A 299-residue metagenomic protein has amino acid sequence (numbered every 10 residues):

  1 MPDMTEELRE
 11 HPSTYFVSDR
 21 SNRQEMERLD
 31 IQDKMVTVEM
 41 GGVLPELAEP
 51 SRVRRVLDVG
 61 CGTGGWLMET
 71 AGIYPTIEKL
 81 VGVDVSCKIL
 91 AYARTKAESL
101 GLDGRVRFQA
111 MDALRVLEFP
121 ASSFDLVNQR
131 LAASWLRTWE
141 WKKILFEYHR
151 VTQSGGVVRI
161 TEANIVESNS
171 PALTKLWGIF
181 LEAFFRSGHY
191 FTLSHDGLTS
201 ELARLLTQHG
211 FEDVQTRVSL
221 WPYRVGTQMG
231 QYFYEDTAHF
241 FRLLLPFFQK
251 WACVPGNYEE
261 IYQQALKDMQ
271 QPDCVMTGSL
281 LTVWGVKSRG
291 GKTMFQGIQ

Functional and structural regions predicted by a protein language model:
E7-L8, P12-D19, R23-Q24, F180-A183 (+2 more regions): C-terminal helical/coil "lid" or tail adjacent to the Rossmann-like core of SAM-dependent
R28-R55, E69, I73: Conserved alpha-helix/loop element of class I SAM-dependent methyltransferases that forms part of the SAM/SAH-binding
R54-V116: Class I SAM-dependent methyltransferase SAM/SAH-binding core
L117-L126: A short acidic, Gly/Pro-enriched loop at the edge of an enzyme's catalytic core that lines a small-molecule cofactor
D125-E140: A short SAM/SAH-binding and catalytic strip from SAM-dependent methyltransferases
K142-S154: A short glycine-rich, Lys/Arg-flanked "PGG" loop and its adjoining helix->strand segment in the class I
V157-H239: Conserved catalytic/acceptor-binding region of the Class I
H209-E212, G278-Q299: Core SAM-dependent methyltransferase catalytic element
